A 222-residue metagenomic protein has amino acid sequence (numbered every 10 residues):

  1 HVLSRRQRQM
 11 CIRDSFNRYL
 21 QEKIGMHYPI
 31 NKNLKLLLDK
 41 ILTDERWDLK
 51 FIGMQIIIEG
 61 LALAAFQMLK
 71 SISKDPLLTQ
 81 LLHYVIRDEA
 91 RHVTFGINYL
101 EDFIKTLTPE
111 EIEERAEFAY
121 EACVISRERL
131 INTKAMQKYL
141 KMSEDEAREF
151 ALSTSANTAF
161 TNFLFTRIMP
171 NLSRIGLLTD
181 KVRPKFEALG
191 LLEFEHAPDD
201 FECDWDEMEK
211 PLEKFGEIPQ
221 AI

Functional and structural regions predicted by a protein language model:
H1-I12: Single conserved hydrophobic/aromatic residue that forms the stacking wall/gate of nucleotide- or nucleobase-binding
K23-I24, Q67-Y84, N98-E114, K141-R148: Inter-helical turn/loop segments and adjacent helix faces that build the functional surface of alpha-helical bundle
K23-N33: Short, flexible active-site-proximal loops enriched in glycine and acidic residues
K32-I56, I72-S73, E121-Q137: Acidic/His metal-coordination segments adjacent to aromatic residues that form catalytic metal sites in metalloenzymes
W47-G53, A64-L69, Q80-L81: Active-site-adjacent structural elements in folded domains
Q55-L63, T79-G96: Alpha-helical membrane segments in multi-pass integral membrane proteins
V93-E101, Y120: Helix-loop elements that line ligand-binding/catalytic pockets
E110-I222: Extended, helix-rich structural scaffolds rather than catalytic motifs
